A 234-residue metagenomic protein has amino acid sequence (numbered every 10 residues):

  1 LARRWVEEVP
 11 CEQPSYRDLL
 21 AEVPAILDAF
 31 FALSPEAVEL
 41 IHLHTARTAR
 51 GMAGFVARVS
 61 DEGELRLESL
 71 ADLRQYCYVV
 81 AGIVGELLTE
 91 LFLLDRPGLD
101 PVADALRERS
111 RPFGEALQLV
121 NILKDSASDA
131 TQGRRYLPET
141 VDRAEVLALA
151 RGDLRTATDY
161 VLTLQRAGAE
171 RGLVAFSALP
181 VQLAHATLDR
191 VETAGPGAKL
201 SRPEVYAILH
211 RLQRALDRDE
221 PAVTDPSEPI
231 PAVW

Functional and structural regions predicted by a protein language model:
L1-L117, L123-W234: Catalytic cores of Mg2+-dependent Asp-rich isoprenoid enzymes
